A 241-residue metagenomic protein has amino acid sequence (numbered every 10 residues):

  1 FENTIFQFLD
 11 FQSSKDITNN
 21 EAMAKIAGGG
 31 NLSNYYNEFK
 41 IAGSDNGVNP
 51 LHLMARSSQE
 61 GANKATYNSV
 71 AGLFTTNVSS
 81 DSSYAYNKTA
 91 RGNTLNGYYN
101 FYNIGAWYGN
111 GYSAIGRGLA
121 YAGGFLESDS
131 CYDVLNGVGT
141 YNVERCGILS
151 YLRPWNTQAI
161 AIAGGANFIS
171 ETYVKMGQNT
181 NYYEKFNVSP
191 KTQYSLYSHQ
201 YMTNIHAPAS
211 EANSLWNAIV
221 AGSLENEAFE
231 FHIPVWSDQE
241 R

Functional and structural regions predicted by a protein language model:
F1-Y36: N-terminal export signals and maturation junctions of secreted/periplasmic proteins
N31, K40-V48, L149-R153, T157: Conserved aromatic-histidine-acidic binding/catalytic patches
N37-I41, M54, A163, N167: Solvent-exposed, polar/charged alpha-helical surfaces in well-ordered, non-transmembrane soluble domains, broadly
K40-N68: Short, functionally critical alpha-helical segments immediately adjacent to catalytic or ligand/cofactor-binding
V70-G72, N77: Extended amphipathic alpha-helical segments with heptad-repeat/coiled-coil character used for oligomerization, fusion
S80, Y84-R241: Non-catalytic cell-wall polysaccharide-engagement segments
